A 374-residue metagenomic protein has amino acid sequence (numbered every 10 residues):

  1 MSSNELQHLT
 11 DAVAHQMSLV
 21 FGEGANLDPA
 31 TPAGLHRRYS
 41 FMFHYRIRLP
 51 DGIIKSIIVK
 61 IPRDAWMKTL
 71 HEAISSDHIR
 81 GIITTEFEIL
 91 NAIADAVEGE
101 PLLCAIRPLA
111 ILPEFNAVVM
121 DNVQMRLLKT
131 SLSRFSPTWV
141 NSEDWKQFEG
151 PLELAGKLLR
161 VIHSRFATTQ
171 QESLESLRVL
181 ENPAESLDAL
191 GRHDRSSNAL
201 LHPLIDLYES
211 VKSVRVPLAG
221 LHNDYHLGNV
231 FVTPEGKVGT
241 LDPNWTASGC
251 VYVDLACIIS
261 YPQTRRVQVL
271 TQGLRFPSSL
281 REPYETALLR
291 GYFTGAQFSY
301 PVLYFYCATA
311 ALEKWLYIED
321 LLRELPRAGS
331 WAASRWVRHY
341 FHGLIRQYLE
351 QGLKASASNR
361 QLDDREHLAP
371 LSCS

Functional and structural regions predicted by a protein language model:
M1-E114, T233-V238, Q361, R365-S374: Conserved NTP-binding catalytic cores of kinases and kinase-like/nucleotidyltransferase enzymes across multiple kinase
T10-D28, A167-N223, D364-H367: An alpha-helical support segment within catalytic cores of ATP-dependent transferases
W66-I82, S133-E143, V267-L280, E324-A333: Short, flexible/disordered intra-domain loops and linkers
A92-G99, R126-S173, V211: Conserved kinase catalytic-core helix
F115-L127: Conserved short submotifs of the Hanks-type protein kinase catalytic core that shape the nucleotide-binding pocket
G228-I258: Catalytic activation segment of kinase domains across protein kinase-like and atypical kinase folds
G236, G273, S278, A310-S374: ATP/Mg2+ or Mg2+-diphosphate-binding catalytic cores that bind nucleotide phosphates or diphosphates via glycine-rich
Y252-A296, A310-R327: Active-site activation/catalytic loop segments of kinase-like enzymes and analogous catalytic loops in related
